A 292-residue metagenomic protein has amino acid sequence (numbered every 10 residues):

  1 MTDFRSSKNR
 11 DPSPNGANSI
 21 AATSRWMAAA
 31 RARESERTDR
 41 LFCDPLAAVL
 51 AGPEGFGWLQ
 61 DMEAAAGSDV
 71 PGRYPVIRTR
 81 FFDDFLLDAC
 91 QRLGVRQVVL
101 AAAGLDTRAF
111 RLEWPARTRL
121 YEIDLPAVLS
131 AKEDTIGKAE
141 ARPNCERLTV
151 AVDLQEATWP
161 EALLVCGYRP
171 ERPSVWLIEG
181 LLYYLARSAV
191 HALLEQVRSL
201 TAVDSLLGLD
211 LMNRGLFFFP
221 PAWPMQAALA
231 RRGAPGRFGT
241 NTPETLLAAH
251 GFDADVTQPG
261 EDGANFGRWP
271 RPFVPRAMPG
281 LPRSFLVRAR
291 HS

Functional and structural regions predicted by a protein language model:
M1-V99, A103-V150: Rossmann-like AdoMet
G137-P170: S-adenosyl-L-methionine
R147, A157-E161, Y184-S199: A short, conserved alpha-helix within the catalytic core of class I
Y168-A189: A short SAM/SAH-binding and catalytic strip from SAM-dependent methyltransferases
V175-L177, L194, S199-G215: Conserved beta-strand signature within the Rossmann-like core of class I S-adenosyl-L-methionine
F218-G233: Short, glycine-/aromatic-enriched active-site segment of Class I SAM-dependent methyltransferases
A234-P259: Short alpha-helix
G267-S292: Core SAM-dependent methyltransferase catalytic element
